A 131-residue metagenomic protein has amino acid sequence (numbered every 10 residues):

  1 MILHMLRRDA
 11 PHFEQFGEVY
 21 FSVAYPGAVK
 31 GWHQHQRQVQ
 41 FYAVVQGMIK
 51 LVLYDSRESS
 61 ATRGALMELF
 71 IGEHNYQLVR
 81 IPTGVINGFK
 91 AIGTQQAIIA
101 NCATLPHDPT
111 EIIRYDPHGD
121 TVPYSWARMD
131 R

Functional and structural regions predicted by a protein language model:
M1-L78, I92-R131: Non-catalytic, conserved peripheral segments adjacent to functional cores
